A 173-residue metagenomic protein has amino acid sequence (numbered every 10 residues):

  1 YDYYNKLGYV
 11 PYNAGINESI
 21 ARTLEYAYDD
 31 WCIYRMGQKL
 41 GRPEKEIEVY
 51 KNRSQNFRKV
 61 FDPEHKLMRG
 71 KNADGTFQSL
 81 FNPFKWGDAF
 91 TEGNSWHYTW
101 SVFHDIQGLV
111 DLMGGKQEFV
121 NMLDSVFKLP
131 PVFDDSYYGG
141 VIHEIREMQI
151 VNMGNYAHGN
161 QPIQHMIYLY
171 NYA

Functional and structural regions predicted by a protein language model:
Y1-Q55, K59-A173: Active-site core of glycosidic bond-cleaving carbohydrate-active enzymes
